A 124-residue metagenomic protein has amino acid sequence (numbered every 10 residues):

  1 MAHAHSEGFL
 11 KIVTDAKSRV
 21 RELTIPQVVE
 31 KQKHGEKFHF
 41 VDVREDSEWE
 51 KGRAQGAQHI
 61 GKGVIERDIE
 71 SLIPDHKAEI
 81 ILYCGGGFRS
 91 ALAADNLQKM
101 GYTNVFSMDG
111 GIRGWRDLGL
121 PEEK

Functional and structural regions predicted by a protein language model:
M1-F38, D46-E79, G85-K124: Rhodanese-like catalytic fold shared by cysteine-dependent sulfurtransferases and DSP/PTP-type phosphatases
D42: Phosphate-rich cofactor/ligand-interacting catalytic cores and adjacent structured alpha/beta frameworks
